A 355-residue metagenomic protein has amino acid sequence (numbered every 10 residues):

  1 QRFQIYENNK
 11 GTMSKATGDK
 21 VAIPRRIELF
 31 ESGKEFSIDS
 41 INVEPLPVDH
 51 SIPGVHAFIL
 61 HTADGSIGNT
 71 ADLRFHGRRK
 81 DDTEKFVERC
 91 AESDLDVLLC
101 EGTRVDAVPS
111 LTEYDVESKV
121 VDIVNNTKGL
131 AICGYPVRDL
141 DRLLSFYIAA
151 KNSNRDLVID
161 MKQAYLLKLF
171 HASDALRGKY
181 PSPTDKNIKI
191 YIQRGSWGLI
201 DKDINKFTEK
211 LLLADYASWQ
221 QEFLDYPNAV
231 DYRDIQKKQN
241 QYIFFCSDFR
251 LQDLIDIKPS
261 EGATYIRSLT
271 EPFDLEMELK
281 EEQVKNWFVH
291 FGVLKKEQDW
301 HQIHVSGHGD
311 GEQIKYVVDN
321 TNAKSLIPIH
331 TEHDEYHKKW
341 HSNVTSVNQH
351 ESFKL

Functional and structural regions predicted by a protein language model:
Q1-D141, S145, K151-N152, D156-D160 (+1 more regions): His/Asp/Glu-rich metal-coordinating catalytic cores of metallo-dependent phosphodiesterases/hydrolases acting on
R25-S32, I190-R194, L224, T345-N348: Short acidic-hydrophobic, aromatic-tinged amphipathic segments that line or gate anion-handling sites
F30-K34, S51-P53, D139, A164-Y165 (+3 more regions): Short acidic loop-to-helix transition motifs that present clustered carboxylates
F36-V48, Y147, A172-A175, K202-L212 (+1 more regions): Short, surface-exposed amphipathic charged segments that create phosphate/polyanion-binding patches used for binding
S51, A71-L73, G102-T103, P136 (+5 more regions): Active-site metal-binding loops of divalent metal-dependent hydrolases
V55, R79-K80, P109-S110, L143 (+4 more regions): Short glycine-/acidic-enriched loop or helix-start segments at secondary-structure transitions that form or flank
P109-E261, I329: Hard-cation-handling environments
N152, S196-L355: C-terminal regulatory/interaction regions
